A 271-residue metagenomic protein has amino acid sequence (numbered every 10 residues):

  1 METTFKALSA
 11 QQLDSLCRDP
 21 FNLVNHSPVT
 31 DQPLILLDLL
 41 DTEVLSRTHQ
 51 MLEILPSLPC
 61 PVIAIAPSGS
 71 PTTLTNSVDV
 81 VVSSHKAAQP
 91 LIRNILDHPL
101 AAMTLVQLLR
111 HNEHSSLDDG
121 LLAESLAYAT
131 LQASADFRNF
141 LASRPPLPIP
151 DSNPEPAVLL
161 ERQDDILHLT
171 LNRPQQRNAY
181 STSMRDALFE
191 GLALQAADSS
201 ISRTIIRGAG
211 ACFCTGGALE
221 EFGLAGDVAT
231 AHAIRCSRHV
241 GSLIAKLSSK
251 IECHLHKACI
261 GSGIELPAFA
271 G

Functional and structural regions predicted by a protein language model:
M1-I54, V106, N139-A209: Conserved CoA-thioester-binding segment of acyl-CoA-metabolizing enzymes
A10, D14-K86, V240-G271: Glycine-rich beta-to-alpha active-site loop
E53-P56, A87-L147: Crotonase-superfamily enoyl-CoA hydratase/isomerase domain that binds and transforms CoA-thioester intermediates
P71-T73, G208-V240: Glycine- (often His-adjacent) and acidic-residue-rich active-site loop that binds/positions the CoA thioester
Q107, A211-C214, I260-G261: Short, active-site-adjacent cap segments at secondary-structure transitions
S183-M184, A218-G223, L266-F269: Short, glycine/charged-enriched secondary-structure capping and boundary segments
M184-L188, A233-C236, L266: Hydrophobic alpha-helical membrane-association signature
